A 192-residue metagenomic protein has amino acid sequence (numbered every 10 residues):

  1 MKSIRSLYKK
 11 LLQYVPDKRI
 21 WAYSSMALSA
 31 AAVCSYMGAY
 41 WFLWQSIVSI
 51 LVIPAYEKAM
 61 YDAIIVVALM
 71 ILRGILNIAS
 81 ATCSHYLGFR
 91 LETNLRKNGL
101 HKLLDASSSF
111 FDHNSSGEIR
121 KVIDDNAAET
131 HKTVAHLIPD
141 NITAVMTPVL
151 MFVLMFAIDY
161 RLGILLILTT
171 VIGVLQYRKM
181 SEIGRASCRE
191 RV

Functional and structural regions predicted by a protein language model:
S3-A22, E118-I119, I123: A short amphipathic helical element positioned immediately N-terminal to and/or at the very start of a transmembrane
V15, S84-H85, L104-V149: Juxtamembrane loop-to-helix connectors within ABC transporter transmembrane domains
P16, A22-A79, F156-R161: Transmembrane helix-loop-helix hairpins at lipid-water interfaces of multipass membrane proteins, especially the type-1
A30-M37, M70-G74, Y86-R90, A106 (+3 more regions): Residue-level hotspots within the lipid-embedded alpha helices of multi-pass solute transporters
A31, S35, A39, D124-L168: Hydrophobic alpha-helical transmembrane segments of ABC transporter permease domains
S35-F42, L76, S80, E92-R96 (+3 more regions): Residue-level signal for transmembrane alpha-helical positions in Major Facilitator Superfamily
A39-I47, I64, S80, S84 (+4 more regions): Hydrophobic/aromatic residues in alpha-helical transmembrane segments
T82-H101, I142-T143, L166-R191: Cytoplasmic coupling helices
